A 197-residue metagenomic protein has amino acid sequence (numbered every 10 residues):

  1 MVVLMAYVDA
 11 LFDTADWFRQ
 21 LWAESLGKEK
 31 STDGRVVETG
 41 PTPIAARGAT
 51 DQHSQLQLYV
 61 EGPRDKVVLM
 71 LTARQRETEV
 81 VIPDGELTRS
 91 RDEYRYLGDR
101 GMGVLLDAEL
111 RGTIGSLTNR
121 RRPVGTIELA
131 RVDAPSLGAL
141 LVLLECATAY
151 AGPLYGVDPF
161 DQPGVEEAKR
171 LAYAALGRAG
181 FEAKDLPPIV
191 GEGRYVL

Functional and structural regions predicted by a protein language model:
M1-L197: A SIS-like phosphosugar-recognition module
